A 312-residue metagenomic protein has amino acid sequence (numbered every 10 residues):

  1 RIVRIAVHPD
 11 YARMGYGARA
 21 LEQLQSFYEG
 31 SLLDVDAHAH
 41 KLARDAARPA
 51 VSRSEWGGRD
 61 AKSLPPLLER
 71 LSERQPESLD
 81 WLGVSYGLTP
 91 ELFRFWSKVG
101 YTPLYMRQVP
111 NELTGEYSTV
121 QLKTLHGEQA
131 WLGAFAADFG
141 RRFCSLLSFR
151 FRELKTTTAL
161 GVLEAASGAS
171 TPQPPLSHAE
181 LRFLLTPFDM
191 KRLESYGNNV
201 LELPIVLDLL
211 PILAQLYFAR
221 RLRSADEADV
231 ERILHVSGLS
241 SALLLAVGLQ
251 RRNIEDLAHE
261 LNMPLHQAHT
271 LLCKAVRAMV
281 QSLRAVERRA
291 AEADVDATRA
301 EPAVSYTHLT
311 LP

Functional and structural regions predicted by a protein language model:
R1-Q129, G133, R141-L147, R252: Acyl-donor binding region in acyl/amide transferases
A137, R141-R232, A242: C-terminal helical accessory/scaffold domains
G238-L245: Pre-recognition alpha-helix immediately N-terminal to the DNA-recognition helix within helix-turn-helix or winged-helix
A246-R251: Short helix-to-turn junction characteristic of helix-turn-helix DNA-binding domains, especially the helix
D256-A258: Short alpha-helical "recognition helix" segments of helix-turn-helix
N262-L271: Short, basic interhelical loop/turn and adjoining N-cap of the next helix at nucleic-acid- or acidic-partner-contacting
K274-S282: DNA major-groove recognition helices of helix-turn-helix
T307-P312: Conserved small/polar residues in nucleotide/adenosyl-binding loops
